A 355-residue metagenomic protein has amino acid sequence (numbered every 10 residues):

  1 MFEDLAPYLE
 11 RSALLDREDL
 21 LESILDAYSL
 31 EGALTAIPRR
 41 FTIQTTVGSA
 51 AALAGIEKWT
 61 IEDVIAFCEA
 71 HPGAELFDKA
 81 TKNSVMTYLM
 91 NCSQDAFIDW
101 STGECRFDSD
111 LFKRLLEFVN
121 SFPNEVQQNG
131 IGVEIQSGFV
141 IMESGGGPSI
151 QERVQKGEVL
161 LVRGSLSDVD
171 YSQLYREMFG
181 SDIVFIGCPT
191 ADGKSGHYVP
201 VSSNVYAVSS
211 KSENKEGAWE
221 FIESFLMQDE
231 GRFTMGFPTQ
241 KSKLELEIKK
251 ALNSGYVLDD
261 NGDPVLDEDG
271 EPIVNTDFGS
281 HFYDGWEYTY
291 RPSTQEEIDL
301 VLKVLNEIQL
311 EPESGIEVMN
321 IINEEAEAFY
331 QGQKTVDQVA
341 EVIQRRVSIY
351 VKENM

Functional and structural regions predicted by a protein language model:
M1-D19, Q151-V154, E158-L161, E177-M178: Extracytoplasmic "Venus flytrap"/periplasmic binding protein-like
A6-D19, L25-S137, S210-E216, T335-Q338: Helix-loop-helix "hinge/cap" segment bordering the ligand-binding cleft or interdomain interface
A33, P72-L76, K156-L160, F179-V184 (+1 more regions): Loop/turn elements at helix/coil->beta-strand transitions in domains of secreted/extracellular proteins
L34-A36, P72-K82, E230-P238, I349-M355: Bilobed periplasmic-binding protein-like "clamshell/Venus-flytrap" ligand-binding domains
A50, I65-E69, L116-P123, Q151 (+7 more regions): Non-transmembrane alpha-helical segments in soluble domains of secreted/periplasmic/extracellular proteins
D95-T190, K194: Extracytoplasmic ligand-binding clamshell segments of periplasmic binding protein
R176-D259, P264: Extracytoplasmic/periplasmic substrate-recognition and gating elements
P200, E268-K352: C-terminal capping/gating helix-and-loop segments adjacent to ligand/active sites or protein-protein/ligand interfaces
